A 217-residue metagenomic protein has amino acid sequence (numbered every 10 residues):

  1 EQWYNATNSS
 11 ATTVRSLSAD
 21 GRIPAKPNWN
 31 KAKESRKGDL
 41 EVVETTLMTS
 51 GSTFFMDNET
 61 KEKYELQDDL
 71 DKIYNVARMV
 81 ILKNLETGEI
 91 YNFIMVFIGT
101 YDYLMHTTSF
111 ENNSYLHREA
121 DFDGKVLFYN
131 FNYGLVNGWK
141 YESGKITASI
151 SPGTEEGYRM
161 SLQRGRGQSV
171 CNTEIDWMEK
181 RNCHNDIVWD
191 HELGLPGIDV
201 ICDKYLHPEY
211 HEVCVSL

Functional and structural regions predicted by a protein language model:
E1-W189, G194-H207, C214: Acidic/polar, low-complexity intrinsically disordered N-terminal segments immediately downstream of a Sec signal
